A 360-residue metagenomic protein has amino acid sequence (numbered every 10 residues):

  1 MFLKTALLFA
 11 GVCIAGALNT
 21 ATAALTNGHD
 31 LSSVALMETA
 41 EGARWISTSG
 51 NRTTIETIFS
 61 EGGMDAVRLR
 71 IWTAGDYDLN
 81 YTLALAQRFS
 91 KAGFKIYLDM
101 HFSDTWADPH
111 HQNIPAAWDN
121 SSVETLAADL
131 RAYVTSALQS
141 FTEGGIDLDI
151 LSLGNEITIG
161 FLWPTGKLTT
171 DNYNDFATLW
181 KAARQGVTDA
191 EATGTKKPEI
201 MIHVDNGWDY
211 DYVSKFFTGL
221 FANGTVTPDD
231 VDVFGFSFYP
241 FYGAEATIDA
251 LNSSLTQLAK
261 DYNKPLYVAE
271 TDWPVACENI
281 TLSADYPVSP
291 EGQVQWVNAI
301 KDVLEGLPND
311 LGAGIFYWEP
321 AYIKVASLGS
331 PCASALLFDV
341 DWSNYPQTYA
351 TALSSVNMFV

Functional and structural regions predicted by a protein language model:
M1-A23: Fungal secretory targeting signals
A24-K95, H101-L130, S136, G235: N-terminal substrate-binding region of glycoside hydrolase catalytic domains
N27-L31, V67-L69, I96-M100, D149-L153 (+4 more regions): Hydrophobic faces of well-ordered beta-strands that scaffold small-molecule active sites in alpha/beta enzyme cores
L31-V34, W72-A74, H101-S103, L153-T158 (+4 more regions): Active-site beta-loop-alpha junctions enriched in small/polar residues
T39-R44, G50, S253, Q257 (+2 more regions): Aromatic-rich peripheral "rim/lid" segments of glycoside hydrolase catalytic domains that contact and position glycan
I55-E56, G194-E199, S214-S283, K301-G312: Glycoside hydrolase catalytic-domain groove-lining segments
E61-G63, R88-K95, S136-L148, A182-E199 (+5 more regions): A structural motif corresponding to the C-terminal end of an alpha-helix and its immediate exit/capping segment
L79-N80, D108-F221, D229, A244-S253 (+2 more regions): Active-site cleft segment of glycoside hydrolase catalytic domains centered on the general acid/base Glu
